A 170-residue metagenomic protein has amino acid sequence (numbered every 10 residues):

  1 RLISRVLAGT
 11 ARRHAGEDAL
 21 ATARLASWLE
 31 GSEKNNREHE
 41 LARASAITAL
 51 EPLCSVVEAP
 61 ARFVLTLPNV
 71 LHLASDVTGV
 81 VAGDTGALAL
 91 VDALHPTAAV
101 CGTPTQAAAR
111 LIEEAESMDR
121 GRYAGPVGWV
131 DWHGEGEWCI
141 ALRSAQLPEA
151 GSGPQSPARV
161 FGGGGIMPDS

Functional and structural regions predicted by a protein language model:
R1-L2: SIR2/sirtuin-family catalytic core signature
R5-E113: Contiguous alpha-helical scaffold segments within structured protein domains that host functional hotspots
D76-S170: Conserved hydrophobic core element of enzyme catalytic domains
